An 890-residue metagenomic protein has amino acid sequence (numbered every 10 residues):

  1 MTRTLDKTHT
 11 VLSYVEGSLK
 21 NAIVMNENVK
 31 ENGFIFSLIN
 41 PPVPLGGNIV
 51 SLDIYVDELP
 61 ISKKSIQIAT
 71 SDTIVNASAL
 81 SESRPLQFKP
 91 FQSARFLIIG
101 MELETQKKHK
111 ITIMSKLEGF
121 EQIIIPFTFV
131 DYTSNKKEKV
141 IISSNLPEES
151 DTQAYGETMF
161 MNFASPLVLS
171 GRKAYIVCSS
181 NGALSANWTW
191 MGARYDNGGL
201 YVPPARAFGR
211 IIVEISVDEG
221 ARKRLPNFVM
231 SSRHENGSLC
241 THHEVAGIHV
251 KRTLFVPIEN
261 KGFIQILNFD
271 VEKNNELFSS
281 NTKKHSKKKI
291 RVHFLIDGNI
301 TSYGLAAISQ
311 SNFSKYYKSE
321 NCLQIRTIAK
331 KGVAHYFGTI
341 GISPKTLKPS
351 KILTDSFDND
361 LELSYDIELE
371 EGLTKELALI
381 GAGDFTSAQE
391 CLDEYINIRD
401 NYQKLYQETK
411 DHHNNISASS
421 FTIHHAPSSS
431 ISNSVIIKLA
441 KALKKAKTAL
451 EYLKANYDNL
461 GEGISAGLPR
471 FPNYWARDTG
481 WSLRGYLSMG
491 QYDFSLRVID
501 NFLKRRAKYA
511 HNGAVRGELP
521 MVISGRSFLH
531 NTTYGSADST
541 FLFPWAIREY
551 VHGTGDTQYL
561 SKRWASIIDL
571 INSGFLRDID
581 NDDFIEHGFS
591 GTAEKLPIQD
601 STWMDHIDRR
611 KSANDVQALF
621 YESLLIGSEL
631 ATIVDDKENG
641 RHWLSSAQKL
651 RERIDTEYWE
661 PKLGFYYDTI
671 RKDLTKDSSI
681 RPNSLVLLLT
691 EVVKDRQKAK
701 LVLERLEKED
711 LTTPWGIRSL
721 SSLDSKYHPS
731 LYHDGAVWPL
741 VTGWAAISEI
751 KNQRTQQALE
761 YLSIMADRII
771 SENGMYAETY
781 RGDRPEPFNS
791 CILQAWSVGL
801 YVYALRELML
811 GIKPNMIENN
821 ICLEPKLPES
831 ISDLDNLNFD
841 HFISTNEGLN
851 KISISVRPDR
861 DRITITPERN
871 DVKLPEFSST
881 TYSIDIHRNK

Functional and structural regions predicted by a protein language model:
T2-V140: Terminal leader/tail segments of proteins
K136-S434, S488-S495, A766, I770 (+2 more regions): Terminal accessory carbohydrate-recognition/targeting modules of carbohydrate-active enzymes
S143-P203, Y474, S524-G553, W659-L706 (+1 more regions): C-terminal capping/lid segments that line or modulate ligand- or cofactor-binding pockets
L369, P472-H587, A613-Q617, Y621 (+5 more regions): Aromatic-rich carbohydrate-recognition surfaces in CAZymes
S419-Y474, R497-Y534, T540, R577-S612 (+6 more regions): Extended glycan-interaction surfaces of carbohydrate-active proteins
Y550-K562, I626-H642: Inter-helical turn/loop segments and adjacent helix faces that build the functional surface of alpha-helical bundle
Y621, S645-Q648, E652: Generic structural signal for well-ordered, non-transmembrane alpha-helical segments in soluble/cytosolic regions
